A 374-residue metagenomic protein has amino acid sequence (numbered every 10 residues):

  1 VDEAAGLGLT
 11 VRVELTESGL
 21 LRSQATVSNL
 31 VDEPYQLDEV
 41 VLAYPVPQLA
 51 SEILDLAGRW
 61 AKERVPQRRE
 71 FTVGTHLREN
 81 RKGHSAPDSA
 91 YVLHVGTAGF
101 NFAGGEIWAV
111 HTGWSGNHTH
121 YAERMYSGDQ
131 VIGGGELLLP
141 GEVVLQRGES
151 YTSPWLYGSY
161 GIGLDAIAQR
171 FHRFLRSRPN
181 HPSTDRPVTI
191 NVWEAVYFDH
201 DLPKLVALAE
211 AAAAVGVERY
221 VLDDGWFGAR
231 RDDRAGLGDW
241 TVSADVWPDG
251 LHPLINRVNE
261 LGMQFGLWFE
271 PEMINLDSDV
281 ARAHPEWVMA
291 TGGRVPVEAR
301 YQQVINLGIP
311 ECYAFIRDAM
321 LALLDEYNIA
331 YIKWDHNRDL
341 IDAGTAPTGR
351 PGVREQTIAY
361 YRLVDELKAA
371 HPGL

Functional and structural regions predicted by a protein language model:
V1-R124, L139: Polysaccharide-binding surfaces and accessory modules of carbohydrate-active proteins
A25, G148, I190, Y220 (+3 more regions): Conserved, mostly hydrophobic/aromatic
Y126-Q146: Short acidic, Pro/Gly- and aromatic-enriched capping/linker segments at domain boundaries
V143-G161: Short Pro-Gly-centered flexible turn/kink motifs
S159-P187, E194: Terminal connector regions
R186-V192, L222, F265-F269, I332-W334: Hydrophobic faces of well-ordered beta-strands that scaffold small-molecule active sites in alpha/beta enzyme cores
V196-R282, M289, A314-F315, E355-R362: Aromatic- and glycine-enriched glycan-recognition loops and surfaces that form the carbohydrate-binding subsites
S243-G250, E260, R282-L374: Active-site neighborhood of glycoside hydrolase catalytic domains
